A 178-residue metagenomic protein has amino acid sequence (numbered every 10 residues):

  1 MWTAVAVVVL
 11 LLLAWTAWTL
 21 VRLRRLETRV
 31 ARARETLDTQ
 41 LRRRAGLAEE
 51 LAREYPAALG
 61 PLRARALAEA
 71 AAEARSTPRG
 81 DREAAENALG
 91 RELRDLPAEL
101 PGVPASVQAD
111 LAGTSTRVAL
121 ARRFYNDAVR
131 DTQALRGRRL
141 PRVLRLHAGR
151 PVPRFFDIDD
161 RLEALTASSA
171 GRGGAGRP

Functional and structural regions predicted by a protein language model:
M1-P178: A helix-centric hydrophobic-segment signal that preferentially recognizes long, alpha-helical stretches used
